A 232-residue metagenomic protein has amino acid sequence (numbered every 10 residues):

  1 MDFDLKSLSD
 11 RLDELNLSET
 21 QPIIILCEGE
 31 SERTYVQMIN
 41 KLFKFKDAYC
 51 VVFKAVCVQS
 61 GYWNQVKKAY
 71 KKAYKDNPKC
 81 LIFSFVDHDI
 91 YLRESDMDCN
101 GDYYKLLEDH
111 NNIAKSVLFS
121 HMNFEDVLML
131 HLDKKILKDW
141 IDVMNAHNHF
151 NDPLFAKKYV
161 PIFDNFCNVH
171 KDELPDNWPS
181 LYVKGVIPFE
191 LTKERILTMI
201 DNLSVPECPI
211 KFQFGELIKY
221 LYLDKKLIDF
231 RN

Functional and structural regions predicted by a protein language model:
D2-P22, R33, I39-F53, K67-N232: C-terminal accessory helical subdomains adjacent to catalytic cores in phosphodiester- and nucleotide-handling enzymes
I24-E28: Short hydrophobic beta-strand that contains or immediately precedes a catalytic carboxylate
V58-W63: Conserved helicase/translocase motor-coupling segment
